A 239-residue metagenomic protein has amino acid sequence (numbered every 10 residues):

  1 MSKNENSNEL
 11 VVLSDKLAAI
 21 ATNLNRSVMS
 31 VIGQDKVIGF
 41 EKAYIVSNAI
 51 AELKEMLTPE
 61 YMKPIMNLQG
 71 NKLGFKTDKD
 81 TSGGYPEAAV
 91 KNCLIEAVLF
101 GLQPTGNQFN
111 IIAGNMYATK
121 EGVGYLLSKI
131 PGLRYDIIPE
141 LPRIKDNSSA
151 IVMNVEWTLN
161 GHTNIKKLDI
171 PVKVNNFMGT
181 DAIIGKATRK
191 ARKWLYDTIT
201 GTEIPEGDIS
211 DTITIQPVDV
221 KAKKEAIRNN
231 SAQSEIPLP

Functional and structural regions predicted by a protein language model:
S2-P239: Polyanion-binding surfaces on beta-sheet-dominated domains and ring/shell assemblies
